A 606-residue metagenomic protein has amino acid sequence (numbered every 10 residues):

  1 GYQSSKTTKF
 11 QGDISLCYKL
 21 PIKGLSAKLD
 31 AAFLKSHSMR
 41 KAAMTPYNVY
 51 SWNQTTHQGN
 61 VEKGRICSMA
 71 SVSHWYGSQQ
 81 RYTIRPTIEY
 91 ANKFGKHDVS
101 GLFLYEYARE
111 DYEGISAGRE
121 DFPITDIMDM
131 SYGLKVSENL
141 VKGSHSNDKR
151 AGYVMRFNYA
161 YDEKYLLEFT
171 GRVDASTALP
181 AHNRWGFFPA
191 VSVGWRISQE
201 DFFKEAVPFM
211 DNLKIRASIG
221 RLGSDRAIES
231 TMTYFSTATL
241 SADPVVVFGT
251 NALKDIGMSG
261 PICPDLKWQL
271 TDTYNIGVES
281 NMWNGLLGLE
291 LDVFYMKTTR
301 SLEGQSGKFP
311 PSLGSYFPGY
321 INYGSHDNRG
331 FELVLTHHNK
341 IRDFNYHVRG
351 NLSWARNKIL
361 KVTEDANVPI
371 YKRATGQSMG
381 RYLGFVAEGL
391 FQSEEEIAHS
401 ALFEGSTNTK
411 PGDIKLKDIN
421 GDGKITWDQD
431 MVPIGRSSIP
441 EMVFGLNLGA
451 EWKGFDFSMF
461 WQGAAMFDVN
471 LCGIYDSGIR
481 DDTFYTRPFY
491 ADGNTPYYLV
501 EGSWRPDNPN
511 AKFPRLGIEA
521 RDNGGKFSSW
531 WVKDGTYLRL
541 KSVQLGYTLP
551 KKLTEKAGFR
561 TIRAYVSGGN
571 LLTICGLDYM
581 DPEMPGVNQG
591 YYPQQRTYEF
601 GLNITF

Functional and structural regions predicted by a protein language model:
G1-M44, Q58-G384, N523, F527-F606: Extracellular/periplasmic, surface-exposed regions of secreted and cell-surface proteins
N53: Active-site-surrounding "flap" and adjacent substrate/cofactor-binding loops of secreted or lumenal enzymes, prototyped
S116, I321-G324, K340-S438, D476-I479 (+1 more regions): Conserved small-residue
S176, T409, A464-R563, G568: Extracytoplasmic gating/loop element in the C-terminal half of outer-membrane beta-barrel translocons and assembly
R349, D430, P440-K453, K541-G546: Conserved SET/PR-domain catalytic core that frames the SAM/AdoMet-binding pocket
S437-C472: Glycine-rich, aromatic-lined ligand/substrate-binding cores of catalytic and carbohydrate-binding domains
